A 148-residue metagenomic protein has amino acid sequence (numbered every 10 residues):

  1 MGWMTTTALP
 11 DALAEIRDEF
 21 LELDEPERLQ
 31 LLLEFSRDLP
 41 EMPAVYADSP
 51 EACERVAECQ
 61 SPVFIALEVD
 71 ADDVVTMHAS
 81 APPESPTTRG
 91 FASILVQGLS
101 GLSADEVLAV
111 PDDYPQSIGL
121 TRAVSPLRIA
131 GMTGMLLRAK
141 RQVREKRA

Functional and structural regions predicted by a protein language model:
M1-W3: Short, Lys/Arg-enriched N-terminal segments with co-localized hydrophobic residues within the first ~10-30 amino acids
T6-C53: Extended low-complexity intrinsically disordered regions
D11-A14, L67-S80: Short amphipathic alpha-helical segments and their helix-coil junctions
Y46-V69: Structured beta-strand/loop patches that form or line metal/cofactor-binding pockets in enzymes
E58-P62, D72-V74, R89-F91: Short connector loops at helix/strand junctions that flank enzyme active sites, especially segments positioning acidic
T76-S85, T121-P126: A short glycine/serine-rich beta->alpha loop
F91-G101: Alpha-helical support elements that line or immediately flank enzyme active sites and cofactor-binding pockets
D105, V110, Y114-A148: C-terminal binding/interaction regions
